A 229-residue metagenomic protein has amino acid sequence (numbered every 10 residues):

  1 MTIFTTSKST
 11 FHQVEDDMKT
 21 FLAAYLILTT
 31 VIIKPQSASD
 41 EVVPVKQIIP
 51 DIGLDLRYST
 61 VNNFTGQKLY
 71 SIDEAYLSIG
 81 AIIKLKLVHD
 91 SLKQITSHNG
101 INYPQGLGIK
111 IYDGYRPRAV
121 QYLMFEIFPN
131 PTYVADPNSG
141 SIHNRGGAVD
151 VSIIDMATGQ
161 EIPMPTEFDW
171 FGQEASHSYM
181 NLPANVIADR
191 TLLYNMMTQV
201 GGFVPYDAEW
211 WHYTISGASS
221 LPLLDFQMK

Functional and structural regions predicted by a protein language model:
M1-D17: N-terminal amphipathic/basic-hydrophobic helices that include classical n-h-c signal peptides and signal-anchor
F4, L28, I33-K34: Residues marking helix boundaries in flexible regions
D17-K19, Q227: Intrinsically disordered, low-complexity regions of eukaryotic proteins
F21-T29: Sec-dependent N-terminal signal peptides
I32-G114, E126-I127, P131-D207, T214-K229: Extracytoplasmic cell-surface/polysaccharide-interacting catalytic and binding patches
P117: Segments that shape or occlude catalytic/ligand-binding pockets
V120-L123: Membrane-helix exit/interface motif
